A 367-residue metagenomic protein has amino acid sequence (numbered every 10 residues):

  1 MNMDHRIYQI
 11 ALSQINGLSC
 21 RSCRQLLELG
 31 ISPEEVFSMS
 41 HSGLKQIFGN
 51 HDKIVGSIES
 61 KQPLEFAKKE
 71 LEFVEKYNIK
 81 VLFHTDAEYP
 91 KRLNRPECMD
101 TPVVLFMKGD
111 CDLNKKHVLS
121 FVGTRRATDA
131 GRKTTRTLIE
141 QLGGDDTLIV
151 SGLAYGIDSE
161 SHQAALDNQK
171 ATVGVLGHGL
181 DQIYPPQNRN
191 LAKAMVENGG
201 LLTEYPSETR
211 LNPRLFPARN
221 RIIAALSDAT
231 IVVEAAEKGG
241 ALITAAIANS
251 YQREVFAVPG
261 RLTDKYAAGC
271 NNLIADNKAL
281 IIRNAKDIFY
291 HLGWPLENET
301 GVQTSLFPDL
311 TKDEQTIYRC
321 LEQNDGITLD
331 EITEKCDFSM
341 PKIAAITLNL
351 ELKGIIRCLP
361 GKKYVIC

Functional and structural regions predicted by a protein language model:
M1-Q141: Short, positively charged patches
N2-M3, K76, T85-C367: Glycine-biased, small-residue-rich flexible motifs in mid-sequence functional cores and linkers
